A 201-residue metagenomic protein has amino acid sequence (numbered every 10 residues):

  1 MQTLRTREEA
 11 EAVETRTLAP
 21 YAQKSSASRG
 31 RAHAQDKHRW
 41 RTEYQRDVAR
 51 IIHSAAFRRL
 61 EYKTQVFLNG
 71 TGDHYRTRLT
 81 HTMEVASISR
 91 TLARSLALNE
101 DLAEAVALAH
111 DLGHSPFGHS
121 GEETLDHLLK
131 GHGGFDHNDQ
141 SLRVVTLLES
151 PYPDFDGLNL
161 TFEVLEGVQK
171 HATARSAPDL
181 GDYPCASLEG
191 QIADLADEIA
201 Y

Functional and structural regions predicted by a protein language model:
M1-D36, H53-R58, S87, S95 (+1 more regions): Sequence-structural signature of the catalytic-core scaffold of metal-dependent phosphohydrolases that act on
A32-R39, E43-H53, F57-T80, S176-P178: Active-site flanking loop/helix segments enriched in acidic
T71-L102: Alpha-helical phosphate/pyrophosphate-handling elements in metalloenzyme active cores
H81, H110, H137: Histidine-centered divalent metal-coordination motifs
N99-E104, A186-L188: Short hydrophobic "helix-edge" motifs at membrane interfaces and signal-peptide entry regions
A103-L108, D194: Short alpha-helical catalytic segment bearing the HExxH-like zincin motif of zinc-dependent metalloproteases
